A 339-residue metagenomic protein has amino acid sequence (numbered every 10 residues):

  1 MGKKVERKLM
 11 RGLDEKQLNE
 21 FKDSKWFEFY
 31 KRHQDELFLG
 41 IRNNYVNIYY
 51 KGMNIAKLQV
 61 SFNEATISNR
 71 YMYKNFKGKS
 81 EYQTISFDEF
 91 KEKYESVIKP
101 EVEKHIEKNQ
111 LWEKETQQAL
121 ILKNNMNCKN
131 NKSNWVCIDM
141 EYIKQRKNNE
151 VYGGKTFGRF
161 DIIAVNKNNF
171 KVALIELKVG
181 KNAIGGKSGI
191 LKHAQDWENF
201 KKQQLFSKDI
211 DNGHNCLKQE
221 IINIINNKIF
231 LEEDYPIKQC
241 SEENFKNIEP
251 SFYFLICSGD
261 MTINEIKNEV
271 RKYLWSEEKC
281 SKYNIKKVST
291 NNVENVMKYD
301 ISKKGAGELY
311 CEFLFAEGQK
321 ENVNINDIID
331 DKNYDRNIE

Functional and structural regions predicted by a protein language model:
M1-E339: Charged, terminal alpha-helix-loop-beta segments that serve as non-catalytic nucleic-acid engagement and/or assembly
